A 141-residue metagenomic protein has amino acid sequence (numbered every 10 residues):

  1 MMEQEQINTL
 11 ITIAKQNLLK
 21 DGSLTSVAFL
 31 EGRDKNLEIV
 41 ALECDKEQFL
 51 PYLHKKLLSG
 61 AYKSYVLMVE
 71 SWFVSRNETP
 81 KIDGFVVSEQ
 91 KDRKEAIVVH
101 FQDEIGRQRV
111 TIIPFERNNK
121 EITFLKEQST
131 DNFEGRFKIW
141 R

Functional and structural regions predicted by a protein language model:
M1-K56: N-terminal domain-onset segments
K46, L50, K55-R141: Low-complexity intrinsically disordered segments
